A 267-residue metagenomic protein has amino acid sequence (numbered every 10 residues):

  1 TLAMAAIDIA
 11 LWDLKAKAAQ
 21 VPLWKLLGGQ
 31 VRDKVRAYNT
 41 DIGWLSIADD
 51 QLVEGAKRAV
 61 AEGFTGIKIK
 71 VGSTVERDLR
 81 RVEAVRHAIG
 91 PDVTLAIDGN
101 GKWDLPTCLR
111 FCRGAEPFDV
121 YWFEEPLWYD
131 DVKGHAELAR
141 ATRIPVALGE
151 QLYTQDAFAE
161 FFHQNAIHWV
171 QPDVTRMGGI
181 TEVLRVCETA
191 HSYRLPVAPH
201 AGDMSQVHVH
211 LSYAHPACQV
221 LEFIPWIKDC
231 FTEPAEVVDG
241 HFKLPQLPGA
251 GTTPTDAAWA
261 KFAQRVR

Functional and structural regions predicted by a protein language model:
T1-L95, N100-L109, R113-P117, L221 (+2 more regions): N-terminal capping/lid subdomain adjacent to the active-site entrance of alpha/beta enzymes
V71-S73, N100-W103, L127-W128, Y153 (+1 more regions): Short, glycine/acidic-enriched loop or turn micro-motifs at the edges of active sites
R113-D119, W128-P245: Shared catalytic-loop signature of beta/alpha-barrel
